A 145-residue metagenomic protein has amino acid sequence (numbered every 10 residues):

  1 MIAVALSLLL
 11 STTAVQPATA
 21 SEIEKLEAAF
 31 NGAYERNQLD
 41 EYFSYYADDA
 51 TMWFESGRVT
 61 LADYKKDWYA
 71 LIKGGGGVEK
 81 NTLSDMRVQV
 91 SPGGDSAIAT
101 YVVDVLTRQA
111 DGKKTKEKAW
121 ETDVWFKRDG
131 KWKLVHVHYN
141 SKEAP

Functional and structural regions predicted by a protein language model:
I2-D48, D95, P145: Short, low-complexity N-terminal intrinsically disordered segments enriched in polar/charged residues
S21-E24, L39-A97, V102, T115-E117: A solvent-exposed, acidic/Ser-Thr-rich amphipathic alpha-helical stretch
Y46, V103-V105, H138-S141: Short beta-strand segments enriched in hydrophobic/aromatic residues within well-folded beta-rich domains
L61, L106-R108, K142-P145: A short local loop/turn or secondary-structure capping micro-motif enriched for an aromatic residue
V103-Q109, W125: Beta-strand elements of well-folded, non-transmembrane domains
K118-E143: Short beta-strand edge/turn micro-motifs at domain boundaries
